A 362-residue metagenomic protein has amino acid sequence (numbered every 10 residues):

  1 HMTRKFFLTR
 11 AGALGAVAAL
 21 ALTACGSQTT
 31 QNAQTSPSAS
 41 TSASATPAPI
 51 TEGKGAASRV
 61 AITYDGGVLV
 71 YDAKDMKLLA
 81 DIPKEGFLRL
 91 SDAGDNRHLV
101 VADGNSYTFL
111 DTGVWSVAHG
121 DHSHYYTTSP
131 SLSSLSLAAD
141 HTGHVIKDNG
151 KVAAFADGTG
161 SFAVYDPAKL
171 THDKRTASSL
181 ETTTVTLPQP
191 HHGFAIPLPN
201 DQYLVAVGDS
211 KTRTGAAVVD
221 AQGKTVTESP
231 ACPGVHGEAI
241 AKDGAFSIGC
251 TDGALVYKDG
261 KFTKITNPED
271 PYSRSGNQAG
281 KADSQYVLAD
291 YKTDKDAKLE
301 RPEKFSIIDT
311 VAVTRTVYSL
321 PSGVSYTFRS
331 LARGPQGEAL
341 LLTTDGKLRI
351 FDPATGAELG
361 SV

Functional and structural regions predicted by a protein language model:
A21-A24: C-terminal motif of bacterial Sec signal peptides marking the signal peptidase cleavage site
G26-T29: Bacterial signal peptide processing site
S44-G53, K84-H98, P130-G150, T183-N200 (+3 more regions): Repeated scaffold domains used in trafficking and secretory/extracellular systems, primarily beta-propellers
T51-Y64, D95-T108, G143-V164, F194-S210 (+4 more regions): Short beta-strand elements that form the blades of beta-propeller/WD-repeat-like and other beta-sheet-rich scaffold
D65-S161: Post-signal peptide N-terminal segment of secreted/secretory-pathway proteins
A73-M76, T112-W115, P167-L170, D220-G223 (+3 more regions): Short loop/turn segments that connect beta-strands within beta-propeller blades
H119-G249: Long, acidic/polar, low-complexity amphipathic helices and coiled-coil-like
V207-G334: Acidic, serine/threonine- and glycine-rich low-complexity intrinsically disordered segments that serve as flexible
